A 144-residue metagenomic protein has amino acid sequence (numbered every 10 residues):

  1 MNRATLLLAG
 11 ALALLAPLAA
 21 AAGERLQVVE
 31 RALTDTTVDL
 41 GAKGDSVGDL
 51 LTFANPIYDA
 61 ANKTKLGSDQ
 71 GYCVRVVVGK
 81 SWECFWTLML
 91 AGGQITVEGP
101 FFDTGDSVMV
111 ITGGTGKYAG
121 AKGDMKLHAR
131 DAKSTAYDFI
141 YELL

Functional and structural regions predicted by a protein language model:
M1-L7: Bacterial N-terminal signal peptides that target proteins for export
A9-P17: Bacterial N-terminal signal peptides
A21-L144: Targeting-peptide/extracellular-domain and disordered-appendage signature
